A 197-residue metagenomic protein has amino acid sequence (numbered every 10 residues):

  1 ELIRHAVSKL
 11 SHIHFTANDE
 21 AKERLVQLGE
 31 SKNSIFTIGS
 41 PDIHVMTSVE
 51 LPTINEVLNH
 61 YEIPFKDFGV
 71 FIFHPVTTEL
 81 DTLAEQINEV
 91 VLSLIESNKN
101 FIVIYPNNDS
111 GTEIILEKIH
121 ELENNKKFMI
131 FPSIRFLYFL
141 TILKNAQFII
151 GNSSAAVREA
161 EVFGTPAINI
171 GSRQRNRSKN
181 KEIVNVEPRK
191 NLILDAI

Functional and structural regions predicted by a protein language model:
E1-I197: Nucleotide-activated sugar donor-binding and catalytic core shared by glycosyltransferases and related lipid-linked
